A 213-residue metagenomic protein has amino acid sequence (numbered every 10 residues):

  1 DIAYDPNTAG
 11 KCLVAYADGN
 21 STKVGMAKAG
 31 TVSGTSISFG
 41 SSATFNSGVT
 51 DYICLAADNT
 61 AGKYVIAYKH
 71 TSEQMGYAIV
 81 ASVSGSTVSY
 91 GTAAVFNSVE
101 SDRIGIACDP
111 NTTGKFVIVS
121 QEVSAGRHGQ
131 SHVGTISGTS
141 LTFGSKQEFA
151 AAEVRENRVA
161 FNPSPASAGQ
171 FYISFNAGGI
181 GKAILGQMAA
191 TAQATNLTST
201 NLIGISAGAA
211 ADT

Functional and structural regions predicted by a protein language model:
I2-C12, Y16-D18, V24, K28-T31 (+11 more regions): Extracellular receptor-binding modules and their adjoining Ser/Thr/Gly/Asp/Asn-rich linkers
T31-G48, V83-V99, I136-A152: Trp- and S/T/G-rich repeat-edge/linker motifs of beta-rich repeat architectures
